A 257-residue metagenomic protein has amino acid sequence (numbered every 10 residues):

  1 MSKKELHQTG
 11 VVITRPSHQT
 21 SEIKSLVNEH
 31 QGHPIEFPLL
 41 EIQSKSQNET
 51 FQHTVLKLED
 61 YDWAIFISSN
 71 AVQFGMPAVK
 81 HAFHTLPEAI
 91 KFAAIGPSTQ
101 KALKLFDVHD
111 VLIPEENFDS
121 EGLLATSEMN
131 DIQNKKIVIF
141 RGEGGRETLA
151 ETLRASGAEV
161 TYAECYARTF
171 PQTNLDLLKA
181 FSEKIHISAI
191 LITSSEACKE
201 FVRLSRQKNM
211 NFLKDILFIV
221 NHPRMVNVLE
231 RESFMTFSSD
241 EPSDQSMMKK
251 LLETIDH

Functional and structural regions predicted by a protein language model:
M1-H257: Signature of uroporphyrinogen-III synthase
